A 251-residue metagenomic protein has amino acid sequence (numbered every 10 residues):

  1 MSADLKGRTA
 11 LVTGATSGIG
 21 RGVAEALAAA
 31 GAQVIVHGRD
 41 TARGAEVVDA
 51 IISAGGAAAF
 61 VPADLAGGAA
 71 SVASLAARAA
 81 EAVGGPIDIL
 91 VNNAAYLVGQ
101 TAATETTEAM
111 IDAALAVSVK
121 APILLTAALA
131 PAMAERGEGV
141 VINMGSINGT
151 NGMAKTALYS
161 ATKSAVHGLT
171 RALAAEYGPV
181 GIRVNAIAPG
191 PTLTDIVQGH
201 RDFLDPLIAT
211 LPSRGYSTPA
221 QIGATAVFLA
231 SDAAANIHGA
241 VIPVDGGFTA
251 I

Functional and structural regions predicted by a protein language model:
D4, I123, Y216-V244, T249-A250: C-terminal substrate-recognition "lid" of short-chain dehydrogenase/reductases
T9, T16-G18, D40: Conserved glycine-rich cofactor-binding loop
T101-A103, T107-L115, L207: Substrate-binding pocket helix/loop in short-chain dehydrogenase/reductase
A103-T104, N151-A157, P179-V180, R214 (+1 more regions): Active-site loop immediately N-terminal to the catalytic Tyr-X3-Lys motif of short-chain dehydrogenase/reductase
T126, T162, T170: Active-site helix of classical SDR
P131, A175-P179, A235: Alpha-helical segment proximal to the catalytic Tyr-Lys
S146: Residue(s) in the substrate-gating loop at a strand-loop-helix junction that position the organic substrate next
